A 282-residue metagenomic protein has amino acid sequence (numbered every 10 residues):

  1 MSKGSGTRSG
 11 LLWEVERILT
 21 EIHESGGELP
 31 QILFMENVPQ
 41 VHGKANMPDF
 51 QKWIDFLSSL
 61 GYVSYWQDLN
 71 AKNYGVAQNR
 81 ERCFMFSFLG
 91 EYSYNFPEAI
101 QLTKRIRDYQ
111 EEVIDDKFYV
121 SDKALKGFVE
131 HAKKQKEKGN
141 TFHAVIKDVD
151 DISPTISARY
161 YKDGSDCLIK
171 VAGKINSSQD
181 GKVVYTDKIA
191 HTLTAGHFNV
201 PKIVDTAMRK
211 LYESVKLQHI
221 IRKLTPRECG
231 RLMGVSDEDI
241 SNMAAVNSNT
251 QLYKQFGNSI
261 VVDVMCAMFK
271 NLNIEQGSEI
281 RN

Functional and structural regions predicted by a protein language model:
M1-H197, T206-L211: Class I S-adenosyl-L-methionine
Q218-V246: FAD-binding beta-loop-beta segment adjacent to the flavin cofactor pocket
S248-K254: Short pre-catalytic strand/loop immediately N-terminal to key active-site residues, enriched for Gly-Thr
Q255-N271: Cytochrome P450 heme-iron axial ligand motif
I274-N282: Generic C-terminal helix-cap and adjacent flexible tail
